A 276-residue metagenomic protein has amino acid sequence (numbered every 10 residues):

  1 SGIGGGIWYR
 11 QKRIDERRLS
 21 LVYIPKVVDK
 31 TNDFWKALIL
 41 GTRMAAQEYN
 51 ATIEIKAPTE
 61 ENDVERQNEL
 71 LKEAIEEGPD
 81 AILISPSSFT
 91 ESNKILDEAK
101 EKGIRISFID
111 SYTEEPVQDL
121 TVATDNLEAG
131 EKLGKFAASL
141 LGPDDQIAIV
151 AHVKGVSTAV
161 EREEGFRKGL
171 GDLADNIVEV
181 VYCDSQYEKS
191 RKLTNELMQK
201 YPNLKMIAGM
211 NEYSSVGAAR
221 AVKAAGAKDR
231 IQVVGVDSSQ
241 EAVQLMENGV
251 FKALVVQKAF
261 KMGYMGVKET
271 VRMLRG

Functional and structural regions predicted by a protein language model:
G6-L38, E48, I55, A81 (+2 more regions): Short beta-strand segments enriched in small/hydrophobic residues
V22-L40, A45, Y49, E54-N68 (+3 more regions): Extracytoplasmic "Venus flytrap"
V27, L133-L173, I177-V180, T270: An alpha-beta-alpha
D33-Y49, R66, A129-L133, S157-D175 (+4 more regions): Short, solvent-exposed amphipathic alpha-helices that sit in or adjacent to ligand/effector-binding or catalytic
A46-D63, Q146-I149, L170-Y187: Short beta-strand elements in bilobed, periplasmic/extracellular small-molecule ligand-binding domains
A81-K100, F166, D184-V243: Hydrophobic alpha-helical
F89-E128, S239-E247, F251-K252: Flexible loop/hinge segments that line or gate small-molecule binding clefts
V122-I147, K189-S190, A242, K258-R275: Hydrophobic alpha-helical segments within soluble ligand-binding/sensing domains
